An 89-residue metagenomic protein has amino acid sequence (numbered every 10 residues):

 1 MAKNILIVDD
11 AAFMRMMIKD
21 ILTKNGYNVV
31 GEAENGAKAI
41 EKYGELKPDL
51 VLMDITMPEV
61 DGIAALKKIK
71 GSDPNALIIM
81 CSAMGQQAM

Functional and structural regions predicted by a protein language model:
V8-D9, A33, V51: Conserved sequence signature across two-component system core domains
A12-G31: Two-component/phosphorelay signaling modules centered on CheY-like receiver
N35-K38, D61-A64: Acidic catalytic/metal-coordinating carboxylates
G44-L46, I69-A76: Conserved phosphotransfer cores of two-component systems
L46-L52: Active-site beta3 strand of CheY-like receiver
M57: Receiver (REC) domain active-site loop signature in two-component systems and cognate sites in sensor histidine kinases
M84-Q87: Short, conserved "switch-loop" micro-motifs in signal-transduction and mechanochemical regulators
